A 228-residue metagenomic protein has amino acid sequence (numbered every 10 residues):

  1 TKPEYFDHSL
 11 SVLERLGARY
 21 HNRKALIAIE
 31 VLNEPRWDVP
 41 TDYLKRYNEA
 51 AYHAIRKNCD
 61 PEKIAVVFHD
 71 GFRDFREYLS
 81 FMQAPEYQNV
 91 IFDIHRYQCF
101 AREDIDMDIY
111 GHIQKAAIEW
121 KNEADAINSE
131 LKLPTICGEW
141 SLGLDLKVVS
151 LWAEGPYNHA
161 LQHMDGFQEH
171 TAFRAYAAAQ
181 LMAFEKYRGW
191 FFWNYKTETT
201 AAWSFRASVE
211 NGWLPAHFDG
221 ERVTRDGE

Functional and structural regions predicted by a protein language model:
T1, G155-P156, S208: Aromatic- and acidic-residue-enriched segments that line the glycan-binding/catalytic groove of carbohydrate-active
T1-L10, E14: Active-site-adjacent "subsite" loops/lids of carbohydrate-active enzymes
S11, A18, A25-I27, L32-A178: Extracellular glycoside hydrolase catalytic/binding regions
R23, D60, F184-Y187: Alpha-helix termination/capping residues and helix-transition junctions
H159-Q162, G166-E228: Aromatic-rich peripheral "rim/lid" segments of glycoside hydrolase catalytic domains that contact and position glycan
